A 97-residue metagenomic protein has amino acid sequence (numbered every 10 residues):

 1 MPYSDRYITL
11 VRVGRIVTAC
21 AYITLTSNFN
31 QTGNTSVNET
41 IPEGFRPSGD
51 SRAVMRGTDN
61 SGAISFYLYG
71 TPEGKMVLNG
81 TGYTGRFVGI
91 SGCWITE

Functional and structural regions predicted by a protein language model:
M1-Y7, Y22-E97: Extracellular jelly-roll beta-sandwich "head" domains, especially the C-terminal globular C1q domain
R12, I16-I23: Short, aliphatic-rich beta-strand segments
